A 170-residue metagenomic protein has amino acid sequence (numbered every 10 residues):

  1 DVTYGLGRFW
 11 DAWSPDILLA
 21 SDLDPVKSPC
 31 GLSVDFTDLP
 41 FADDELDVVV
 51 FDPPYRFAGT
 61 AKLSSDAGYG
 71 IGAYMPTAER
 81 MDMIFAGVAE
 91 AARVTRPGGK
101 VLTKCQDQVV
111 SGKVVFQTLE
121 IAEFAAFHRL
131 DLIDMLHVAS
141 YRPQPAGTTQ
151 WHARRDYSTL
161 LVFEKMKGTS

Functional and structural regions predicted by a protein language model:
D1-S170: Class I S-adenosyl-L-methionine-dependent methyltransferase catalytic core
